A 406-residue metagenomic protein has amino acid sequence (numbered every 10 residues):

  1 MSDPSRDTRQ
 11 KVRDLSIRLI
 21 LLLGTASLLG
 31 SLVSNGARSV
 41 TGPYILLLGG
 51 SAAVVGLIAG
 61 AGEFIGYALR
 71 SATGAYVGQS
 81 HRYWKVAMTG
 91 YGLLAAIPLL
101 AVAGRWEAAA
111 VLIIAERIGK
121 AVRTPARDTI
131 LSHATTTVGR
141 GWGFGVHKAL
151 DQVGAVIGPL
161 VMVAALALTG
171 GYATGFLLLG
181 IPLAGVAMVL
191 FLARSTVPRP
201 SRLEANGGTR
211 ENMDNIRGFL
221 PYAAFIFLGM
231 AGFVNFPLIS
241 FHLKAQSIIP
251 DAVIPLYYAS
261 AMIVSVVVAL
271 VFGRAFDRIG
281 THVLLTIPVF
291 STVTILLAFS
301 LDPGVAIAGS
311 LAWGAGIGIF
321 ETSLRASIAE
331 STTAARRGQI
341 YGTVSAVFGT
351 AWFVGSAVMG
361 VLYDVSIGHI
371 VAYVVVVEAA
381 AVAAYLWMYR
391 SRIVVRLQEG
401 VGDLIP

Functional and structural regions predicted by a protein language model:
S2-I17, S195-F225, V401-P406: Juxtamembrane intracellular "pre-TM" segments in multi-pass secondary transporters
K11-E63, P221-P250, I254-Y257: Helix-loop boundary and gating motifs at the non-cytosolic
L69-R82, L166, V267-G280, Y363: Helix-to-loop junctions at the C-terminal end of transmembrane segments in multipass secondary transporters
K85-L99, G180, H282-L297: Structural signature of the two symmetry-related core transmembrane helices
L100-I113, F299-G309: Helix-loop junctions at membrane interfaces in 12-TM secondary transporters
L112-V153: Cytoplasmic helix-loop-helix junction between adjacent transmembrane helices in 12-TM secondary transporters
T174-F191, I370-W387: Symmetry-related core transmembrane helices of the 12-TM Major Facilitator Superfamily/SLC fold
R336-V365: A late C-terminal transmembrane helix in Major Facilitator Superfamily
